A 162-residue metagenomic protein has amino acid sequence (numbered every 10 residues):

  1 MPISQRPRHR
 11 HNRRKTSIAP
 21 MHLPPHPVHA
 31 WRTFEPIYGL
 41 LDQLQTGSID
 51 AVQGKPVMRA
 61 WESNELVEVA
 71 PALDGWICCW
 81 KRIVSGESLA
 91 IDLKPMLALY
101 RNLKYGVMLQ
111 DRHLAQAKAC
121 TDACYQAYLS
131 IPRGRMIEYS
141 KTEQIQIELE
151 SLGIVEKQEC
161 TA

Functional and structural regions predicted by a protein language model:
M1-M21: Short Lys/Arg-rich cationic patches that frequently serve as NLS/NoLS or arginine-rich RNA/DNA-binding motifs
R6-R8, S48-D50, S63, L89-D92 (+1 more regions): Alpha-helix initiation/capping motif
R14-I77: Short terminal alpha-helical segments
L44-G47, G86, G106: Short loop/turn hinge sites at secondary-structure boundaries
A70-P71, K81, P95, R101 (+1 more regions): Low-complexity, prion-like intrinsically disordered regions of RNA granule-associated mRNA regulation factors, enriched
C79-L93: Short, solvent-exposed, charged loop/turn and helix-capping segments that join or cap alpha-helices on peripheral
L99-A162: Amphipathic alpha-helical binding modules
